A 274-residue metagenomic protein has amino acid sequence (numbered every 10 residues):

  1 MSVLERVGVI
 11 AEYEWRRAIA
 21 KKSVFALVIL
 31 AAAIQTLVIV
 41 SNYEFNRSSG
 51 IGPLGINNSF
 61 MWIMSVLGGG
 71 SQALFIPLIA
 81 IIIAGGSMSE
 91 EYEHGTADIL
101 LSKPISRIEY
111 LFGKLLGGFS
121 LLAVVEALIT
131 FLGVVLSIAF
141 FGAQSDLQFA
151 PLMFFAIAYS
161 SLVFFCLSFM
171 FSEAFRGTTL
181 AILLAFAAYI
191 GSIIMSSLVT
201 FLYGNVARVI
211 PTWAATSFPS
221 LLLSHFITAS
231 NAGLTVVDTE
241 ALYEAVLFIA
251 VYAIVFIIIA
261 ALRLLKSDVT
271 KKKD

Functional and structural regions predicted by a protein language model:
M1-A31, V269, K273: Aromatic- and glycine-rich beta-strand/loop motifs that create alpha-glucan
E5, V9, G204-G233: Short hydrophobic, aromatic-rich alpha-helical segments embedded in or entering the lipid bilayer of multi-pass
I10, V24-L27, I99, Y110 (+1 more regions): Alpha-helical transmembrane segments and their helix-entry boundary regions
R17, E90, K103, V134-I138 (+2 more regions): Transmembrane helix-loop junction
V28-S87, F112-A185, I193, T200 (+1 more regions): Secretory targeting signals
G86-F119: Helix-loop-helix units of permease transmembrane domains in multi-pass membrane transporters, especially ABC
S106-V125, I129-T130, T200-P211, S267-D274: Hydrophobic alpha-helical transmembrane segments of integral membrane proteins
F248-D274: Junction motif at the cytosolic side of a transmembrane helix
